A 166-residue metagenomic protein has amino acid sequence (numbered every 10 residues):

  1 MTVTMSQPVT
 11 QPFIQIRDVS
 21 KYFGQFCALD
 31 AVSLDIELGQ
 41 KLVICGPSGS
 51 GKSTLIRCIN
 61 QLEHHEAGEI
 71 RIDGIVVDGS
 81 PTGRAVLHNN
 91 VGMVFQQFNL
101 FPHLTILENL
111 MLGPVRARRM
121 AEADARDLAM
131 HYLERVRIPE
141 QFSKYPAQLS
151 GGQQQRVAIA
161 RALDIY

Functional and structural regions predicted by a protein language model:
M1-P8: Pre-NBD coupling/linker segments of ABC/ABC-like ATPases
V9-Y166: ABC family nucleotide-binding domain
